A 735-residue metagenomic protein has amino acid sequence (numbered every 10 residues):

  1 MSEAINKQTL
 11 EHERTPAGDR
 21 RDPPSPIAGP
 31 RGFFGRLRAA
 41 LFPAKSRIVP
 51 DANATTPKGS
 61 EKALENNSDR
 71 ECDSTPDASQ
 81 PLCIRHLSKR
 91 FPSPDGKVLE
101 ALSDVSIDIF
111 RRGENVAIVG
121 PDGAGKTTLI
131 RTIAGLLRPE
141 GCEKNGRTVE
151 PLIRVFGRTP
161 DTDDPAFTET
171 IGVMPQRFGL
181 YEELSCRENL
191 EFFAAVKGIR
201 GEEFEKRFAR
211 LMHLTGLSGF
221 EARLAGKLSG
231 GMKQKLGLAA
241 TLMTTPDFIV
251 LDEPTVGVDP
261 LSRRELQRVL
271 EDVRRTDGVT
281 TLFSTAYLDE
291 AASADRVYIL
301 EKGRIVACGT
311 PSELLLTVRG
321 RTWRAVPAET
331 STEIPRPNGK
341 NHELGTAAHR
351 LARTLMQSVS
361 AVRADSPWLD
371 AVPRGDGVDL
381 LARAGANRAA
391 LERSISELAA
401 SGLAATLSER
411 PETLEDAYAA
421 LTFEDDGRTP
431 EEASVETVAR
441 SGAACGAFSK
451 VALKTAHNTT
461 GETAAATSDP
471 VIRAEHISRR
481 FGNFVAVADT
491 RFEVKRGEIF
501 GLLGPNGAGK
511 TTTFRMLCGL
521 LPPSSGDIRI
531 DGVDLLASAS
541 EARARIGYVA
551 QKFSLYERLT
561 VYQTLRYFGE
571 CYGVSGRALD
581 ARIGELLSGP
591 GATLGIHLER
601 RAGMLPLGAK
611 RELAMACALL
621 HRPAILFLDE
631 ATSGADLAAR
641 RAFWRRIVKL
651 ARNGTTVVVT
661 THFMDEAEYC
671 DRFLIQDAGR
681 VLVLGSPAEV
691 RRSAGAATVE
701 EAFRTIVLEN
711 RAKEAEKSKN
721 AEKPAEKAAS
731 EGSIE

Functional and structural regions predicted by a protein language model:
A134, C518: Helix-to-loop junction immediately C-terminal to a conserved catalytic motif
C142-F167, G526-D534, E541-A542: Conserved ABC transporter NBD signature motif
E191, A195, E202-F220, R566 (+2 more regions): Conserved ABC ATPase "signature" region
L238, L266, M615: Hydrophobic anchor residue at the start of the ABC signature
I249-E253, L626-D629: Catalytic Walker B motif of ABC-type/P-loop ATPase nucleotide-binding domains
